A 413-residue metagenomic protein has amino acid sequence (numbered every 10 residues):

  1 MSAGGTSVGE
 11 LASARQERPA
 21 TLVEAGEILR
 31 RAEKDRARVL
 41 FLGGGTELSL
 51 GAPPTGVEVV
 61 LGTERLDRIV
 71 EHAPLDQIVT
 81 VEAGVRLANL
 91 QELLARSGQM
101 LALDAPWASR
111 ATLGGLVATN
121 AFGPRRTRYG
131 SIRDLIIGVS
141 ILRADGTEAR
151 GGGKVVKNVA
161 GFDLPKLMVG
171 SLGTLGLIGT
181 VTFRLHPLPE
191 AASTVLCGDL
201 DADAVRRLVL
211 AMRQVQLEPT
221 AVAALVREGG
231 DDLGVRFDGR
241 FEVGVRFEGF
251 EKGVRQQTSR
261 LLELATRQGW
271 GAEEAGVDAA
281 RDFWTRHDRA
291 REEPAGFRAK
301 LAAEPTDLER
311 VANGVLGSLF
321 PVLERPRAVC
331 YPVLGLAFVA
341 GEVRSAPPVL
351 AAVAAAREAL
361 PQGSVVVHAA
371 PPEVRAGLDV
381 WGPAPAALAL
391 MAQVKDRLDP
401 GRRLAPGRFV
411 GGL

Functional and structural regions predicted by a protein language model:
T6-V39, T63-S109, V117-K154, V159 (+1 more regions): N-terminal glycine-rich flavin-associated loop
R15-R18, V79-T80, S193-G198, R240-G253 (+2 more regions): Short cationic amphipathic helices and targeting signals
A20, G44, G51-V57, E64 (+2 more regions): Conserved glycine-rich FAD pyrophosphate-binding loop
E24-E27, N89, A202-R207, E251-S259 (+2 more regions): Short, conserved charged micro-motifs
E33, A95, R213, T266 (+1 more regions): Anion (oxyanion) recognition and catalysis
S49-P54, L233-R236: Short glycine-biased active-site loop of nucleotidyltransferases that positions the nucleotide triphosphate and helps
A118, I137-A295: C-terminal substrate-binding/cap subdomain adjacent to the FAD-binding core in PCMH-type and related FAD-linked
